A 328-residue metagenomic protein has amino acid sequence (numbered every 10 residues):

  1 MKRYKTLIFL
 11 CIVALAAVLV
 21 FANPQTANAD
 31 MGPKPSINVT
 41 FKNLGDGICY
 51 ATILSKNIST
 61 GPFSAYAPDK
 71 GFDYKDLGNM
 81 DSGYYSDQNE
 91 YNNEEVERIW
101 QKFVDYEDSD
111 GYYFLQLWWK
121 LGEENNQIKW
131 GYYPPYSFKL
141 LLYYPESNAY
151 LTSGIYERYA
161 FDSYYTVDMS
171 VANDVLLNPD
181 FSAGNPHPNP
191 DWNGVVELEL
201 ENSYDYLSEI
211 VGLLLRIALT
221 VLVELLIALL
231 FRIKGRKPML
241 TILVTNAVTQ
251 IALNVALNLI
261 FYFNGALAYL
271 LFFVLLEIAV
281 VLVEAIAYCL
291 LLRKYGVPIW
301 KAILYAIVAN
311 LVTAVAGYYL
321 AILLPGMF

Functional and structural regions predicted by a protein language model:
L10-F21: Bacterial N-terminal signal peptides
L19-P33: Sec-dependent signal peptide cleavage junction
K34-N43: A short, amphipathic beta-strand motif
Y74-E123: Extended, solvent-exposed segments with strong compositional bias
Y136-Y144: A short, solvent-exposed beta-strand micro-motif common in secreted/extracellular proteins
Y150-Y156: Short Trp-Ser/Thr-centered turn/loop motifs at beta-strand boundaries
E157-G212: Short, aromatic-rich amphipathic segments at membrane interfaces that lie adjacent to a transmembrane helix or signal
A218, L222-L226, L230, K234-K237 (+1 more regions): Generic detector of multi-pass transmembrane helix bundles and their immediately adjacent loops in polytopic membrane
